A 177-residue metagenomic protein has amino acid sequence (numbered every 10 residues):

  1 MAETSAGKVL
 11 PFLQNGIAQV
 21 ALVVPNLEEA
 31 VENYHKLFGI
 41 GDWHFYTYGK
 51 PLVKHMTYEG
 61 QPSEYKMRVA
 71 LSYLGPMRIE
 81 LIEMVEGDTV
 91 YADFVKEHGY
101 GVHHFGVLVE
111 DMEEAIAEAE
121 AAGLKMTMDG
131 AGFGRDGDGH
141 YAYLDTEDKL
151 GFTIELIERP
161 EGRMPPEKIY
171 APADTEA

Functional and structural regions predicted by a protein language model:
A2-P11, L22, I116-A177: Vicinal oxygen chelate
A2-T57: Long, hydrophobic N-terminal alpha-helical segment
S5-L10, N26, V31, T57-G60 (+5 more regions): Short, flexible coil/linker segments at or flanking structured domains
I17-P25, V69-M77, F94-D111, D145: Vicinal oxygen chelate
E28-G49, A92, K96-Y100, L108-R135 (+1 more regions): Extended intrinsically disordered, low-complexity coil regions enriched in Ser, Thr, Gly, Ala and often Pro
E32-H35, I79-I82, G106, Y170: Short acidic/polar alpha-helix capping motifs at helix-coil junctions
Y34, G39, T57-P62, K96-H98 (+3 more regions): General N-terminal targeting signals
G41-D93, D136-E161: Conserved short beta-strand elements that form part of the metal-binding/catalytic scaffold of enzyme active sites
